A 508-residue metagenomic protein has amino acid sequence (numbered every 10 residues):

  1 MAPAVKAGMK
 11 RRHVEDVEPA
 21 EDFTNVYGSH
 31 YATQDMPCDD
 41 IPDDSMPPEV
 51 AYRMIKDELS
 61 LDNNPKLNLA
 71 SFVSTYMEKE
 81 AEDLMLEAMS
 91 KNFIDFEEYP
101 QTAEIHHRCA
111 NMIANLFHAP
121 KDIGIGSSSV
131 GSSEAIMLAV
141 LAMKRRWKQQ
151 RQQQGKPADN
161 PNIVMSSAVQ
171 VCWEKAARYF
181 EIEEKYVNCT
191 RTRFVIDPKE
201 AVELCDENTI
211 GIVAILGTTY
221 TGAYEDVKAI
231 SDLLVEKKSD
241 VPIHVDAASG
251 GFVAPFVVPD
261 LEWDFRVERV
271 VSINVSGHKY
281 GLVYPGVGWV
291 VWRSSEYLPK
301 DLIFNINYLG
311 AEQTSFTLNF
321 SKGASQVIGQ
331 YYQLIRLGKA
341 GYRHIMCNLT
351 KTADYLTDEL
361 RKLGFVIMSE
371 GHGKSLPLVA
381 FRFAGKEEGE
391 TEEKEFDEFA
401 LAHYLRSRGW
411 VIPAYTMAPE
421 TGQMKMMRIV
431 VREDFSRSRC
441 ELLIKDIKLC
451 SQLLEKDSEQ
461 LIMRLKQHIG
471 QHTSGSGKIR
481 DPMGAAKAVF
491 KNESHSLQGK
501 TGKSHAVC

Functional and structural regions predicted by a protein language model:
M1-N111, N115-P120, L141, W147 (+2 more regions): Non-catalytic terminal extensions of PLP-dependent enzymes
H13, V17-T24, V130-F304, L309-E312 (+2 more regions): Conserved PLP-enzyme active-site core in the AAT-like
P37, A70-V73, F93-E97, D122-V130 (+2 more regions): A short glycine/serine-rich beta->alpha loop
S90-E97, P120-S127, A158-N160, E184-C189 (+5 more regions): Glycine- and acidic
Q101, S128-A135, M165, V169 (+3 more regions): Secondary-structure capping and boundary motifs in well-ordered enzyme cores
H106-I113, V169-E174, D197-C205, N319-Q326 (+2 more regions): Structured alpha-helical segments in the cores of large, soluble enzyme domains
T209, V213-A214, V235, V253 (+8 more regions): Hydrophobic alpha-helix feature that most strongly marks membrane-spanning transmembrane helices and their immediate
H244, F256-P377, F381-E390, K394: Active-site C-terminal subdomain of aminotransferase-like
